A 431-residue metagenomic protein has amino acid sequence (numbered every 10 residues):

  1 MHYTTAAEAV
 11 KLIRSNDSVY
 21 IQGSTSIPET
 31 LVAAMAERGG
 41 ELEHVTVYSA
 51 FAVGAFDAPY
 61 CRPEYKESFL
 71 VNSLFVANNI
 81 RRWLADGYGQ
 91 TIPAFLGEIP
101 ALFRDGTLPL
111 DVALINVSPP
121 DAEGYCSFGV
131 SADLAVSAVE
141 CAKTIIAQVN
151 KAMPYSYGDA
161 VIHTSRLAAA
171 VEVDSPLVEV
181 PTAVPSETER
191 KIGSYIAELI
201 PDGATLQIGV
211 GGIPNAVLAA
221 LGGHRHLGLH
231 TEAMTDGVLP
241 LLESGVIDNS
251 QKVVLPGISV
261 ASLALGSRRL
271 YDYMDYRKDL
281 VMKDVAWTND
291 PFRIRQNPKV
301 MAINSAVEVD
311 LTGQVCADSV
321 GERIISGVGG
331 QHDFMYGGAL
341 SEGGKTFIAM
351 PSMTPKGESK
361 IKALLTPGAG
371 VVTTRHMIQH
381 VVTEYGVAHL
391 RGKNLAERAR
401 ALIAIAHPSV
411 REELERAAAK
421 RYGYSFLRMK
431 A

Functional and structural regions predicted by a protein language model:
M1-A431: Conserved alpha/beta enzyme-core scaffold
